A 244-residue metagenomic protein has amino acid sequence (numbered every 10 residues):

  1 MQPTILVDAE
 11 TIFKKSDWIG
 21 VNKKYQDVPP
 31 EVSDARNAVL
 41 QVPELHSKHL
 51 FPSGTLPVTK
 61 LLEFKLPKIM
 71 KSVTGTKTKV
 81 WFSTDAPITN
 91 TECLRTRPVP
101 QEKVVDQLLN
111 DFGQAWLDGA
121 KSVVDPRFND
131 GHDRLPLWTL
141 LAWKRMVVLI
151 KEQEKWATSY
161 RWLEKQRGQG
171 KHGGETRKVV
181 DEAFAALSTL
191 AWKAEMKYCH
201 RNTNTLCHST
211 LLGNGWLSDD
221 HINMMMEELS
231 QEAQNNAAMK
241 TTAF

Functional and structural regions predicted by a protein language model:
I5-F244: Cysteine protease catalytic domains with a Cys-His-Asp triad
